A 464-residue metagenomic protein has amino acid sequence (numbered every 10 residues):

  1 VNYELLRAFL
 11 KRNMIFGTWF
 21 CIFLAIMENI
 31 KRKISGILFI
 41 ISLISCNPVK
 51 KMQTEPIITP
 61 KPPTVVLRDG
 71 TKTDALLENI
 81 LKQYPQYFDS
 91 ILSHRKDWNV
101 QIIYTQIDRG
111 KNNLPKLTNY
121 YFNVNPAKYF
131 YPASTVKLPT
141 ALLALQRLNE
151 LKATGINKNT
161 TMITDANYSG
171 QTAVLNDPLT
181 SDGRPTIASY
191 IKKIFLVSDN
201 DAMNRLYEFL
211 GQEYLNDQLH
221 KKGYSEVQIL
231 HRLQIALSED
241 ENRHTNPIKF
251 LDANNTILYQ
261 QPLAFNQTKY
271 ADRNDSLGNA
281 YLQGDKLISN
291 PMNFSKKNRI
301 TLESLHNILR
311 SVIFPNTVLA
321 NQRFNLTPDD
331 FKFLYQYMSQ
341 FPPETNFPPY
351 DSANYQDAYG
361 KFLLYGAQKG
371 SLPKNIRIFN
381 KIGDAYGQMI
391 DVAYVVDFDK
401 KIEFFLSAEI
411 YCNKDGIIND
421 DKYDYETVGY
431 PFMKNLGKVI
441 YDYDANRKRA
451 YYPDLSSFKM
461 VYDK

Functional and structural regions predicted by a protein language model:
V1, L5-L10, M14-P60: Bacterial Sec-dependent N-terminal signal peptides
N47-P85, L287-K464: Structured C-terminal helix/loop/strand segments within mature extracytoplasmic catalytic/sensor domains
L67-Y87, L92, K96-D97, A166-N167 (+3 more regions): Active-site-adjacent helix/loop patches that line small-molecule binding or acyl-intermediate pockets
K82-V124, L406-A408: A short, well-structured edge-of-sheet supersecondary motif
D97-N99, N119, N125-A127, Y131-V136 (+5 more regions): Extracytoplasmic
I103-D108, I156-L175, L210-G211, R232-D240 (+3 more regions): Acidic helix-start/capping segments at beta-turn-to-alpha-helix junctions
F130-I156, M162, L406: Active-site SXXK
K137-A144, I194, L219, L305 (+3 more regions): Residue-level preference for non-acidic, small/hydrophobic
